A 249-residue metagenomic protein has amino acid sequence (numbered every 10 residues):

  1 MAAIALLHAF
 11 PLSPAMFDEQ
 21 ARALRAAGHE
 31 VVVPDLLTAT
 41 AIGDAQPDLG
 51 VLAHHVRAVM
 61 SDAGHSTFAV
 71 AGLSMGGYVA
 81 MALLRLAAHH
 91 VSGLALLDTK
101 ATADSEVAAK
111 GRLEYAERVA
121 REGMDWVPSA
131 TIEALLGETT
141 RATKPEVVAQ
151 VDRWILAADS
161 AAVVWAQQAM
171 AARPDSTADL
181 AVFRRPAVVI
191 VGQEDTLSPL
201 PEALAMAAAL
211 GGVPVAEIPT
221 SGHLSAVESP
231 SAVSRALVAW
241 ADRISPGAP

Functional and structural regions predicted by a protein language model:
A9-L12, S74: Active-site glycine-rich loops that stabilize anionic/oxyanionic intermediates across multiple enzyme folds
A15-A71, A82-A87, R235: Active-site loop/oxyanion-hole signature of alpha/beta-hydrolase fold enzymes
M81, R85-L86, H90-S129, A134: Flexible "cap/lid" loop of the alpha/beta hydrolase fold
D104-K110, E122-V182: Conserved alpha/beta-hydrolase catalytic His-Asp/Glu region
F183, V189-V191, D195: Short beta-strand/loop motif that positions the catalytic acidic residue of the alpha/beta-hydrolase fold
T196-E202: Conserved alpha/beta-hydrolase "acid-adjacent" motif
L204-H223: Catalytic histidine neighborhood in serine/cysteine hydrolases with alpha/beta-hydrolase-type architecture
S221-S234: Catalytic histidine-centered segment of alpha/beta-hydrolase-like enzymes
